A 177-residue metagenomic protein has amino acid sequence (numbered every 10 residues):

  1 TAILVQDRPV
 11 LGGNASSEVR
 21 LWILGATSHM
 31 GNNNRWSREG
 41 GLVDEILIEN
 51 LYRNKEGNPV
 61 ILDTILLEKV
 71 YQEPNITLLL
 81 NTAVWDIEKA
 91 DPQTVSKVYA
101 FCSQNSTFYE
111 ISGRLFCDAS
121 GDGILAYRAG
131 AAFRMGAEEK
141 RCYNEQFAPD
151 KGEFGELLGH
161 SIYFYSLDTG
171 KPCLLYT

Functional and structural regions predicted by a protein language model:
T1-A2: N-terminal Rossmann-like FAD-binding beta1-loop-alpha1 element of flavoenzymes
Q6-Q93, R134, Y143, L158-F164: Conserved N-terminal/central alpha/beta ligand/cofactor-binding core
R20, Q104, D122: Flexible, active-site-proximal loop/turn residues at the rims of small-molecule/cofactor binding pockets and catalytic
K97-C102: Short beta-strand segments that buttress and anchor functional surface loops
S106-L115: Core beta-strand elements of the Rossmann-like FAD/NAD(P) dinucleotide-binding domain in flavoenzyme oxidoreductases
D118-C173: Glycine-rich loop(s) and the adjacent beta-strand/alpha-helix scaffold that form part
Y176-T177: Conserved small/polar residues in nucleotide/adenosyl-binding loops
